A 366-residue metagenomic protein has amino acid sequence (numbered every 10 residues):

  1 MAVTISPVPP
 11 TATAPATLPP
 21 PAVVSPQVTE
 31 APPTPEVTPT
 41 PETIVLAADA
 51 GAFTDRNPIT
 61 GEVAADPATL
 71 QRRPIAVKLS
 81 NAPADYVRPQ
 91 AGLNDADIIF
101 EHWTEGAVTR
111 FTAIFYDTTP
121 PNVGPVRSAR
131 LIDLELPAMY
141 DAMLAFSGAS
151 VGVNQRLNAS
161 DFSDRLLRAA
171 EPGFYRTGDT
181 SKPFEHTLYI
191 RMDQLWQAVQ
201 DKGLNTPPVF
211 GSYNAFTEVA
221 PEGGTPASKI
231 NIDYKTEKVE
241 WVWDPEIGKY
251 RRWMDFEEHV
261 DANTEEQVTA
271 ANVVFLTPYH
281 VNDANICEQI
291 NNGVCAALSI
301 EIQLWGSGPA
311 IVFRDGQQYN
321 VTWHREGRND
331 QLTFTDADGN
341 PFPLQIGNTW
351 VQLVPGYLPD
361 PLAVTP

Functional and structural regions predicted by a protein language model:
M1-D55: Ser/Thr-rich, Proline-interspersed low-complexity disordered segments
P41-A48, T54-A96, E105-P366: A surface/extracellular/periplasmic glyco- and lipid-processing/surface-interacting theme
H102: Change "in soluble alpha/beta enzymes" to "in soluble alpha/beta proteins
